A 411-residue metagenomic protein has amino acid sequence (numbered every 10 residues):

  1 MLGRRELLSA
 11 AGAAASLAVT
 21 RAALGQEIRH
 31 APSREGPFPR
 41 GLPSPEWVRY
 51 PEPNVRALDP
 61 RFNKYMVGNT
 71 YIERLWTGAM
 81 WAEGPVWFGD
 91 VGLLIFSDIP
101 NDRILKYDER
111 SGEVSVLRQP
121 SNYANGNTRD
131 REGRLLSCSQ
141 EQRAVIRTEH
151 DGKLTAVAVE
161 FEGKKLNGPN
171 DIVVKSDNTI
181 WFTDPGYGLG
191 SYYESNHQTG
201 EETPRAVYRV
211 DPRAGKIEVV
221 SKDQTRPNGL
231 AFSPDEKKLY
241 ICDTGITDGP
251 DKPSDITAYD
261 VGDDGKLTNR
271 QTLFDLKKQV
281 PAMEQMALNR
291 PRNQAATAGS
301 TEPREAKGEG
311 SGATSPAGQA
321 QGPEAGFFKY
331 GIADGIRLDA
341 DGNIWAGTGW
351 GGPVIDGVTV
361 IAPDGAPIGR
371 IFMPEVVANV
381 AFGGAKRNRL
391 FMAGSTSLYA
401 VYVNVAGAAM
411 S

Functional and structural regions predicted by a protein language model:
M1-A14: N-terminal secretory signal peptides and thylakoid transit peptides that target proteins across membranes
L2, Q26-S411: Sequence-structural signature of mature extracellular/luminal beta-sheet repeat domains, prominently beta-propellers
